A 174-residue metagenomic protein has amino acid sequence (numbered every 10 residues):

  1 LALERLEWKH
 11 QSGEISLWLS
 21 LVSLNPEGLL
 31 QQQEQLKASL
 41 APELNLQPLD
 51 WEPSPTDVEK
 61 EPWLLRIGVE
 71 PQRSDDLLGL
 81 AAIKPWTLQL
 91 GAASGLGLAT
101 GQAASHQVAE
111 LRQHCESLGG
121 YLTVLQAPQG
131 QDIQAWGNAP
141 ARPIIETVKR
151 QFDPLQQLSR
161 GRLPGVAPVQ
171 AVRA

Functional and structural regions predicted by a protein language model:
L1-P48: A conserved active-site cap/scaffold subdomain adjacent to cofactor or substrate pockets
S12, A38-A174: Conserved glycine-rich FAD pyrophosphate-binding loop
